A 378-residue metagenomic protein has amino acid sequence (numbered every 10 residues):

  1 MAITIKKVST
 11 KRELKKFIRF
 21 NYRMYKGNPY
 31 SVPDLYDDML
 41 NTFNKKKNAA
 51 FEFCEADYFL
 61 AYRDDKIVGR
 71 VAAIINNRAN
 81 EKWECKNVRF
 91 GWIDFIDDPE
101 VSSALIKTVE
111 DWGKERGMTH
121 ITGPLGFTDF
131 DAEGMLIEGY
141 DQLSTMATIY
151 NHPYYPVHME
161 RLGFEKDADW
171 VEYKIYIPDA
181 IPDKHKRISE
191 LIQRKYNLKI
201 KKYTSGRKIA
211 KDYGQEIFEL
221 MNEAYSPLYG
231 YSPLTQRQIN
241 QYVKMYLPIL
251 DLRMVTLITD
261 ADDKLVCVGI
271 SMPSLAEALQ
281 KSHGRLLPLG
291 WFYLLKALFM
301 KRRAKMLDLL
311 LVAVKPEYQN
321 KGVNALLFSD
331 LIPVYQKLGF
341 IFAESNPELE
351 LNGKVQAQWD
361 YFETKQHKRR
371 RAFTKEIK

Functional and structural regions predicted by a protein language model:
M1-Y30: Generic start-of-chain signal for non-secretory N-termini
I3, I149-G230: Acyltransferase donor/substrate-recognition loop-hinge adjacent to the catalytic core
N21-R63, V71-E81, Y203-V312: A conserved beta-strand-loop-helix scaffold within acyl/acetyltransferase catalytic domains
E81-G163, S282-Y361: Acyl-donor binding region in acyl/amide transferases
F127-D129, P178-A180, G206, S274-A276 (+1 more regions): Short, solvent-exposed loop/turn segments at secondary-structure junctions
Y361-A372: A structural motif corresponding to the C-terminal lobe/cap of the Radical SAM core domain
